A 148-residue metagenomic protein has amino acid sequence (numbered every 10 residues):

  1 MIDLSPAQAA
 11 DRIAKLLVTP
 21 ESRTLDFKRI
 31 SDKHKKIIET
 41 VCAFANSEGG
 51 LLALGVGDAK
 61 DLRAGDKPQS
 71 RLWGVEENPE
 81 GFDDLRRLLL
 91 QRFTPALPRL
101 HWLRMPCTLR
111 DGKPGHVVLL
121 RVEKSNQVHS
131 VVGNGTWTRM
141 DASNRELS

Functional and structural regions predicted by a protein language model:
M1-S148: Conserved N-terminal catalytic/coupling substructures associated with nucleotide/phosphate chemistry
